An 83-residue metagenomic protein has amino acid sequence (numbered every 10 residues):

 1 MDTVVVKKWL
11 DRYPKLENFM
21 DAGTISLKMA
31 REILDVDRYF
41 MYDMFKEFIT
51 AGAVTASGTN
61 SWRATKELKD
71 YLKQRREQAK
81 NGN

Functional and structural regions predicted by a protein language model:
D2-E32: Short amphipathic alpha-helical interface segments
T3-L10, T59-K80: Short, cationic-aromatic polyanion-contact patches
T24, E32, A53-T55, K66 (+1 more regions): Short stretches within intrinsically disordered, low-complexity N-terminal or propeptide regions
V36-E47: Short amphipathic alpha-helical interaction segments
I49-T59: A short, conserved structural fragment
